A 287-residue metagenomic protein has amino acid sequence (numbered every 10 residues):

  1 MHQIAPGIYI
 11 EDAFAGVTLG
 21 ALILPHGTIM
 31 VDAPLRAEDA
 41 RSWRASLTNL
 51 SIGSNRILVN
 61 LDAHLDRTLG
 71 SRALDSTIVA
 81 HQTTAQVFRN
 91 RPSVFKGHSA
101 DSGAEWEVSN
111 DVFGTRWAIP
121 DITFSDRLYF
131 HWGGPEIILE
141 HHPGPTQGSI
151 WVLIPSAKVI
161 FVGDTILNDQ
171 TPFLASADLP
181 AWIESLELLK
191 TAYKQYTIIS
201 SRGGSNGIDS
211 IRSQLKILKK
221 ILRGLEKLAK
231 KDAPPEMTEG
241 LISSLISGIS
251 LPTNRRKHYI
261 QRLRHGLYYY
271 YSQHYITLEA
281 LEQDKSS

Functional and structural regions predicted by a protein language model:
M1-A45, W151-G163: Conserved beta-strand hairpin/beta-sheet module of binuclear metal-dependent hydrolase folds, prominently
H2-P6, V108-V112, W132-E136: Short Pro/Gly-enriched beta-strand edge/turn motifs at strand-loop
G7, L22, D32, L47 (+7 more regions): Divalent metal-coordination and catalytic microenvironments
E11, F124, F130, H142: Hydrophobic residues at beta-strand termini and immediately following loops that shape nucleotide-binding pockets
P25-H26, I52-G53, R72-T77, P155-A157 (+1 more regions): Short glycine/proline-enriched coil/turn segments at helix->beta-strand junctions
T28, L35-A37, Y129, E136-I138 (+2 more regions): Metallo-beta-lactamase
A45-Y129, R223-G224: Active-site HxH/HxHxD metal-binding segment of metal-dependent hydrolases
T191, S205-S287: Accessory terminal helices/loops
